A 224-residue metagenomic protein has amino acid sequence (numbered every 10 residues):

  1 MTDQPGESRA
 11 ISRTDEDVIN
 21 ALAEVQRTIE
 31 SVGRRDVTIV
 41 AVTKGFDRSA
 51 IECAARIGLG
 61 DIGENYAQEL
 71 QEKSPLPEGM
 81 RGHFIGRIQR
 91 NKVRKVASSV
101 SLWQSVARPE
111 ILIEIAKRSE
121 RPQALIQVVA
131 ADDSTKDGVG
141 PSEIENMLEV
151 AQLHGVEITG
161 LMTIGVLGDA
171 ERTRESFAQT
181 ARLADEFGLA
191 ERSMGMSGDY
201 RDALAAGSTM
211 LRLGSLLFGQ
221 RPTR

Functional and structural regions predicted by a protein language model:
T2-E191, M196-G198, L204-A206, F218-Q220: Conserved alpha/beta-domain cores
S208-R224: Gly/Pro- and small hydrophobic-enriched strand-loop and loop-to-helix capping segments that sit at the rims
